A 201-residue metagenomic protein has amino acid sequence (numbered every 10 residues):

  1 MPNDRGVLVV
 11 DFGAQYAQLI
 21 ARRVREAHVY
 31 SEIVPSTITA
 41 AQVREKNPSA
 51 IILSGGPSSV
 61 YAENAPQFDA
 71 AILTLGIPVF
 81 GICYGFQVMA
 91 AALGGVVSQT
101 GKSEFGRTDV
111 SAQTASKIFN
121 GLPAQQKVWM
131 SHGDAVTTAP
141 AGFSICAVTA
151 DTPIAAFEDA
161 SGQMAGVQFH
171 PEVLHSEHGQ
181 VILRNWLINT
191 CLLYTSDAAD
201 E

Functional and structural regions predicted by a protein language model:
M1-L8, R44: Generic start-of-chain signal for non-secretory N-termini
G6, F12-Y16, Y30, A50 (+3 more regions): Catalytic cores of nucleotide-enabled group-transfer and carboxylate-activating enzymes in metabolic and assembly-line
R22-H28, A41-G121, K127, E177-R184: Cysteine-nucleophile active-site neighborhood
Y30-S36: Short hydrophobic/Thr-rich beta-strand motif most characteristic of the beta2 strand and flanking loop of CheY-like
R107-D109, I154-A156, G166: Conserved hydrophobic/aromatic beta-strand scaffold that supports enzyme active sites
A115-S161: Catalytic beta-strand/loop cores that center a nucleophilic Ser/Cys/Thr and support acyl-enzyme chemistry
A147, T152-Q163, V173-T190: C-terminal and late-domain segments of enzyme folds
Y194-A199: Conserved small/polar residues in nucleotide/adenosyl-binding loops
